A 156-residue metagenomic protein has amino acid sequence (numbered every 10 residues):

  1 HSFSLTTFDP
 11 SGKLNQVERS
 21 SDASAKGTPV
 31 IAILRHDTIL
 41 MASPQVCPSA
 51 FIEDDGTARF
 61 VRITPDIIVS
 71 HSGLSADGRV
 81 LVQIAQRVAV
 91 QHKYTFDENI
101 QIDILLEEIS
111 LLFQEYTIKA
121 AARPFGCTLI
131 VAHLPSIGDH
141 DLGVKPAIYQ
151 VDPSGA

Functional and structural regions predicted by a protein language model:
H1-A156: Long, low-complexity N-terminal extensions
